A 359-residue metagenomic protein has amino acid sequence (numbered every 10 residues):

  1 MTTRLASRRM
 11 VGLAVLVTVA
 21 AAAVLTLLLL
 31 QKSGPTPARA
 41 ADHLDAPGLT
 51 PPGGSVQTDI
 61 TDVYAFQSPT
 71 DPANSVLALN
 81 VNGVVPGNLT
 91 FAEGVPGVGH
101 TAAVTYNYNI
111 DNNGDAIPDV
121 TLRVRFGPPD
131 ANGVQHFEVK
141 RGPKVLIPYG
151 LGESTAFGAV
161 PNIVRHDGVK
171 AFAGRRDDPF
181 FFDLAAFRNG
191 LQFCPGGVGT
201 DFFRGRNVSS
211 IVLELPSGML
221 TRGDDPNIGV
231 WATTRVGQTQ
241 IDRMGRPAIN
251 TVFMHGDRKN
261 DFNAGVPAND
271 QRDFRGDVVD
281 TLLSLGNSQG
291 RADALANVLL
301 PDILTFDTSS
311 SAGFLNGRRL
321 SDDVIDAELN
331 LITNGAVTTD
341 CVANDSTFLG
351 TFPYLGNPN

Functional and structural regions predicted by a protein language model:
R4-V17: N-terminal Sec-pathway targeting helices
R9-G12, T26-N359: Surface-exposed extracytoplasmic segments
A14-T26: Hydrophobic membrane-insertion alpha-helices, especially the h-region of bacterial N-terminal signal peptides
